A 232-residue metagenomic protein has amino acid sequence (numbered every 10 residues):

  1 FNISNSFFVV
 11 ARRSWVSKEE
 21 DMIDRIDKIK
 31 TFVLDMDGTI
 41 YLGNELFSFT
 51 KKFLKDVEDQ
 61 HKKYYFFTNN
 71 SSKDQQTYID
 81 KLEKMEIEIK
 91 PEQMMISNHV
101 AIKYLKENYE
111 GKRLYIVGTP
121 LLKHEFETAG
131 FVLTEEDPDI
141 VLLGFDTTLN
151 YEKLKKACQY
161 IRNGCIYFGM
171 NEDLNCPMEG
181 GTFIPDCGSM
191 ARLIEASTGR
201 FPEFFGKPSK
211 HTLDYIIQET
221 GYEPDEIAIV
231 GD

Functional and structural regions predicted by a protein language model:
M22-R25, G130-D139: Short acidic low-complexity segments
R25-L46: Asp-based phosphoryl-transfer active-site loop
F32-L34, E45, L54-L82, M94-M95 (+3 more regions): Substrate-recognition element of Asp-dependent hydrolases with the DxDx(T/V) motif
D137-E152: Short, well-ordered secondary-structure micro-motifs within conserved domains or adaptor modules
M170-P208: Glycine/Thr-rich beta-alpha phosphate-binding loop at enzyme active sites
P202-D232: Conserved Lys-Pro-Asp/Glu-containing loop-to-beta segment of HAD-superfamily phosphomonoesterases, centered on
